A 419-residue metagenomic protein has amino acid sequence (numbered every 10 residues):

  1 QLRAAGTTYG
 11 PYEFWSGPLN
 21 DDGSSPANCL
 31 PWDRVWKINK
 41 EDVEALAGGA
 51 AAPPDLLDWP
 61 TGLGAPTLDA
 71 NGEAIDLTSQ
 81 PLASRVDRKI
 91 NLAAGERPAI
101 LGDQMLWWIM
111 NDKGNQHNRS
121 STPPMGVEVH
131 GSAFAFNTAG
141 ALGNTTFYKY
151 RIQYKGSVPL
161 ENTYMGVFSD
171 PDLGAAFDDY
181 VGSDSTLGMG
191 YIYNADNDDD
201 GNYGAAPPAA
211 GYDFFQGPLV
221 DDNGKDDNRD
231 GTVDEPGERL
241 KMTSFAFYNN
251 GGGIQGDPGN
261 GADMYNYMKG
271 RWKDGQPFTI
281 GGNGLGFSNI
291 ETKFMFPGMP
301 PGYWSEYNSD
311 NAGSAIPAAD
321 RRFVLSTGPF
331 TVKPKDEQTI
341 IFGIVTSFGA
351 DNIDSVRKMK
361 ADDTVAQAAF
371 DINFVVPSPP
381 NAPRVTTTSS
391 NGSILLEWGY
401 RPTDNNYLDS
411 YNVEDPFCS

Functional and structural regions predicted by a protein language model:
Q1-S419: Extracellular/surface-associated beta-sandwich interaction domains
